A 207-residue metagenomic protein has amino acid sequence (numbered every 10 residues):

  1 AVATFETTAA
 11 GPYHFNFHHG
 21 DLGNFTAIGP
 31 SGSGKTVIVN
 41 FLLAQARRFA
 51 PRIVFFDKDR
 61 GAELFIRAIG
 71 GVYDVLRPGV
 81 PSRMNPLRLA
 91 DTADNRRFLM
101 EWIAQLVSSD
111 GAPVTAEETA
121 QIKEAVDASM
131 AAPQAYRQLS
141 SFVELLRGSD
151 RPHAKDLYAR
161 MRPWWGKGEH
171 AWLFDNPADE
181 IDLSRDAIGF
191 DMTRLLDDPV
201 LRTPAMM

Functional and structural regions predicted by a protein language model:
A1-Y13, E63, R67-G71, V80 (+1 more regions): P-loop NTPase motor domains
V2-L76: Glycine-rich phosphate-binding loop of nucleotide-binding enzymes
